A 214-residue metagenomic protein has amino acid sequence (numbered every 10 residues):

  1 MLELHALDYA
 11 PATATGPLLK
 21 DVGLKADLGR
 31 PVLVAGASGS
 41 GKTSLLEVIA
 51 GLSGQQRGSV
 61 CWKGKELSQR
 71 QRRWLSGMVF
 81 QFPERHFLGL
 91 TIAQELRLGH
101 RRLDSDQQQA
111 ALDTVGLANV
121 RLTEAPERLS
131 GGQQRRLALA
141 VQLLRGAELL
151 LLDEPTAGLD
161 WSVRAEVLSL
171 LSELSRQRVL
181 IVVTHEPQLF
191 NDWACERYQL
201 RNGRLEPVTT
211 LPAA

Functional and structural regions predicted by a protein language model:
A50: Helix-to-loop junction immediately C-terminal to a conserved catalytic motif
G54-W74, L117: Conserved ABC transporter NBD signature motif
S105-R121: Conserved ABC ATPase "signature" region
A125-L129, Q133: Conserved ABC ATPase signature
Q142-L143: ABC ATPase C-loop
L150-E154: Catalytic Walker B motif of ABC-type/P-loop ATPase nucleotide-binding domains
W161-V163: Helix N-cap at the start of a conserved alpha-helix in ABC-type nucleotide-binding domains
R178-T184: Conserved H-loop
